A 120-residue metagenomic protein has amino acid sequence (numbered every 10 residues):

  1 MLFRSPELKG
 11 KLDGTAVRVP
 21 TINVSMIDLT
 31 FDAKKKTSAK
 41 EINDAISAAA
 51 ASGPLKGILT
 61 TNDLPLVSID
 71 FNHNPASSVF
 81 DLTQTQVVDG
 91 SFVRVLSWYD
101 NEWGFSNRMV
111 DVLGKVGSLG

Functional and structural regions predicted by a protein language model:
M1-F92: C-terminal substrate-binding/catalytic lobe of Rossmann-fold NAD(P)-dependent oxidoreductases
P75-G120: NAD(P)-dependent Rossmann-like dehydrogenase/reductase catalytic/cofactor-binding core
